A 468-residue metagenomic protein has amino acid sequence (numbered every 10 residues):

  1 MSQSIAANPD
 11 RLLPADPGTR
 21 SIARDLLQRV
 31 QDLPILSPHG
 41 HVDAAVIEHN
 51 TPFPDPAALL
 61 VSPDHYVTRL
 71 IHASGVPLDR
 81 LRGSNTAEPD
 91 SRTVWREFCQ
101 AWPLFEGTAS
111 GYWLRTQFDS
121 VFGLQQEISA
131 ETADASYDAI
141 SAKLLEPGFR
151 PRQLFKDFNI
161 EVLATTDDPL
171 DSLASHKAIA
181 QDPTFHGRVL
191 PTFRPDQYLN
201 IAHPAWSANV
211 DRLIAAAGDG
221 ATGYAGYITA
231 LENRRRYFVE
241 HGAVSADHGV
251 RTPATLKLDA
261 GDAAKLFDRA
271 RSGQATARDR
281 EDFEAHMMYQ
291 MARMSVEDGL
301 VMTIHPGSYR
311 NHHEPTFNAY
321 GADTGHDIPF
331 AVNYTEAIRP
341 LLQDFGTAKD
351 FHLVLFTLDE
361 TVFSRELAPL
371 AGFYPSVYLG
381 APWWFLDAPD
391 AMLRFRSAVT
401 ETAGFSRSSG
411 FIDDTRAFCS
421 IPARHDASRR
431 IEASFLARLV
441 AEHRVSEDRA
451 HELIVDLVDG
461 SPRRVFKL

Functional and structural regions predicted by a protein language model:
S2-L36, G40-D298, T347-T361, A368-L468: Metal-cofactor-binding active-site regions of metalloenzymes
M302-I304: C-terminal amphipathic alpha-helical interaction region
H313: Hard-cation-handling environments
F317-P329: Active-site loop ensemble at the mouth of alpha/beta enzyme cores that anchors a bound cofactor
A331-A337: Divalent-cation-assisted or electrostatically stabilized phosphate/pyrophosphate-binding catalytic cores
R339, R365-A368: Internal, well-ordered alpha-helical scaffold/interface segments that support domain packing or protein-protein contacts
P340-T347: Short, basic/hydrophobic alpha-helical segments
